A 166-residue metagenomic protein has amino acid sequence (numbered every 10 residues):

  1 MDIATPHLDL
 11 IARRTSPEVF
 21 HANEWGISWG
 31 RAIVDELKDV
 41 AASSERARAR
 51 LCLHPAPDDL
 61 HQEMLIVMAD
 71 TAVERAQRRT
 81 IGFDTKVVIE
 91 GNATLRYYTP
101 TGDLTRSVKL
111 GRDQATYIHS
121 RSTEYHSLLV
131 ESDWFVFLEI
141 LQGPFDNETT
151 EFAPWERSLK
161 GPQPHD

Functional and structural regions predicted by a protein language model:
M1-L60, R106-G111, R157, P164-D166: A short, N-terminal "cap"/entry segment at the start of jelly-roll beta-barrel domains of the cupin/DSBH fold
L53-Q62, A72-V87: A short beta-loop-beta micro-motif enriched in histidine and acidic residues
M64-I66: Short, well-ordered beta-strand segments enriched in hydrophobic/aromatic residues
A69, I81, V88, D113 (+2 more regions): A short, compositionally biased micro-patch
A69-D70, T80-P100: Glycine- and acidic-residue-biased ligand/ion/polar-headgroup-sensing regions
R75-Q77, L95-Y97, I118-S120, H126-E131 (+1 more regions): Short beta-strand His + acidic residue motifs that chelate non-heme Fe in jelly-roll/DSBH and cupin folds
T85, T99-H126: Short acidic-glycine-tyrosine-enriched beta hairpin
G102-D103, S107-V108, S127-D166: Double-stranded beta-helix
